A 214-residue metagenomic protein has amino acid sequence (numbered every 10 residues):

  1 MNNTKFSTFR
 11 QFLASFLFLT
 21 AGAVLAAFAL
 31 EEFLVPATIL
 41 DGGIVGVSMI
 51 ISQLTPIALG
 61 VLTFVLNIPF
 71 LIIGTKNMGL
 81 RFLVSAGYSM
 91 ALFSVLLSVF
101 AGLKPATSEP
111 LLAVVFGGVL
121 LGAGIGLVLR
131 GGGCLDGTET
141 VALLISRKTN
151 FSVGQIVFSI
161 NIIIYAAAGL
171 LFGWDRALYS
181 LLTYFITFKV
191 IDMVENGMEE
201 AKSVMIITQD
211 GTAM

Functional and structural regions predicted by a protein language model:
N2-G211: Core subunits and conserved enzymes of cellular information-processing and envelope-translocation systems across
